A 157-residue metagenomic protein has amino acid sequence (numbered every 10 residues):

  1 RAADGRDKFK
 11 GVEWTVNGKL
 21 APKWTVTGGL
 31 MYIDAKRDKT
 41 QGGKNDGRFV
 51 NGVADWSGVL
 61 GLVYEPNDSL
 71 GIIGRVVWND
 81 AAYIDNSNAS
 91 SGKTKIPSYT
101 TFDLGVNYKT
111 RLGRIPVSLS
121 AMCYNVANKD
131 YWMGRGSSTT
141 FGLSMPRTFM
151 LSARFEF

Functional and structural regions predicted by a protein language model:
A2-S87, A127: Gram-negative outer-membrane beta-barrel transporters
D4, V53, I96-P97, T140 (+1 more regions): Residues at secondary-structure transition points
D7, A21, G43-K44, S69 (+6 more regions): Outer-membrane beta-barrel proteins
K10-W14, W56-L60, T100-V106, R147-A153: Hydrophobic, lipid-facing positions within transmembrane beta-strands of outer-membrane proteins
P22-W24, W56, D68-L70, T100-F102 (+2 more regions): Outer-envelope beta-barrel architecture signal
N45, S90-G92, G136-T140: Short glycine-enriched, charge-decorated loop/helix-capping segments at active-site entrances that position
W78-D85, Y108-F157: C-terminal beta-signal and adjacent terminal beta-strands/loops of Gram-negative outer-membrane beta-barrel proteins
A89-I96, L104-N107: Short, glycine/charged-rich beta-strand-loop motifs at protein surfaces that mediate ligand recognition and catalysis
